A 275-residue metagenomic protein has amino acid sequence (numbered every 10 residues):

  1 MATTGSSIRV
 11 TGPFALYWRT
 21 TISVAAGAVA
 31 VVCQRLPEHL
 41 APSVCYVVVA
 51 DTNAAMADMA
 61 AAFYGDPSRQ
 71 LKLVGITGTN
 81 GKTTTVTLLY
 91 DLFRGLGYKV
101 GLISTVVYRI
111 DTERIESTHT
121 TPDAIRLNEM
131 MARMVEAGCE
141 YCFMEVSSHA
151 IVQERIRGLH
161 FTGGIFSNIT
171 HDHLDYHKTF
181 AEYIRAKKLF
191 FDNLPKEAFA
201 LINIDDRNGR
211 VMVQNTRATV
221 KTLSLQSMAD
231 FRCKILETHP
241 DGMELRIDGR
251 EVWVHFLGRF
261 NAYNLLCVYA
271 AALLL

Functional and structural regions predicted by a protein language model:
M1-D58, F199, A229-I235, L257 (+1 more regions): N-terminal leader/targeting and accessory segments in enzymes
M1-T3, G158-L159, H239-D241: A short, glycine/Asx- and small/polar-enriched loop/turn that sits immediately N-terminal to a beta-strand
V29-H39, S104-V107, I204-N208, L225: Short, polar loop motifs at secondary-structure junctions
L40, K72, R217, L223-L225 (+1 more regions): Glycine/charged-rich beta-loop-alpha catalytic/anionic-binding loops adjacent to active sites
V48, A54-I204, N208-T219, D248 (+2 more regions): Phosphate-binding loop of NTP-binding sites
A50, S104, L223-Q226, E237: Residues at the C-termini of beta-strands that transition into short coil/loop
A61-G65, T118, A229-G242: Short, surface-exposed amphipathic charged segments that create phosphate/polyanion-binding patches used for binding
H239-P240, L245-L275: Nucleotide phosphate-binding/pyrophosphate-handling subdomain across enzymes that bind or process nucleotide phosphates
